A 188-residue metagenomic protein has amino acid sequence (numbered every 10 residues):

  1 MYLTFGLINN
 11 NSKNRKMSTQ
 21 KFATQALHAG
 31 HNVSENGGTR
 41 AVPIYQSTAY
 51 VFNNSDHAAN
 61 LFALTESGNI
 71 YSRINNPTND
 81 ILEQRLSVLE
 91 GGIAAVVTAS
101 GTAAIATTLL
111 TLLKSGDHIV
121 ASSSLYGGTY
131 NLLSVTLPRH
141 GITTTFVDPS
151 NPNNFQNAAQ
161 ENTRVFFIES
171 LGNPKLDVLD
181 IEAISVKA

Functional and structural regions predicted by a protein language model:
L3-K16: Short, Lys/Arg-enriched N-terminal segments with co-localized hydrophobic residues within the first ~10-30 amino acids
S18-N76, Q84: N-terminal "arm"/small-domain region of PLP-dependent enzymes with the aminotransferase-like
G38, L86, A104, I119 (+2 more regions): Buried hydrophobic positions in well-ordered alpha/beta secondary-structure cores of metabolic enzymes
D56-A103, G128-T136: Conserved N-terminal alpha-helix of the aminotransferase class I/II PLP-enzyme fold
T111-G128, D148: Conserved PLP-anchoring active-site segment centered on the Schiff-base-forming lysine
Y126-G127, P152-N153, L171-L176: Short, small-residue-enriched loops and turns at beta-alpha junctions that line or gate enzyme active sites
Q160-F166: Short acidic/histidine-rich motifs immediately flanking catalytic phosphotransfer sites in two-component signaling
G172-A188: Active-site core of PLP-dependent enzymes with the aminotransferase class I/II
